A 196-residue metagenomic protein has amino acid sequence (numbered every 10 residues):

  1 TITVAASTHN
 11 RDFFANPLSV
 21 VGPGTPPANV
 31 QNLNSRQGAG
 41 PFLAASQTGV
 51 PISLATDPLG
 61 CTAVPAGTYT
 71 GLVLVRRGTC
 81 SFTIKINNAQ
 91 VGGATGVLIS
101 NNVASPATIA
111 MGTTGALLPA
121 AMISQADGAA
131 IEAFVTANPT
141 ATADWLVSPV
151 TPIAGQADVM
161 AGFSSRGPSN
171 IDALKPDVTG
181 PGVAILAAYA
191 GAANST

Functional and structural regions predicted by a protein language model:
T1-P176, G180, A188-A190: Structured lumen-facing ectodomains of secretory-pathway proteins
A192-T196: Short pre-catalytic strand/loop immediately N-terminal to key active-site residues, enriched for Gly-Thr
